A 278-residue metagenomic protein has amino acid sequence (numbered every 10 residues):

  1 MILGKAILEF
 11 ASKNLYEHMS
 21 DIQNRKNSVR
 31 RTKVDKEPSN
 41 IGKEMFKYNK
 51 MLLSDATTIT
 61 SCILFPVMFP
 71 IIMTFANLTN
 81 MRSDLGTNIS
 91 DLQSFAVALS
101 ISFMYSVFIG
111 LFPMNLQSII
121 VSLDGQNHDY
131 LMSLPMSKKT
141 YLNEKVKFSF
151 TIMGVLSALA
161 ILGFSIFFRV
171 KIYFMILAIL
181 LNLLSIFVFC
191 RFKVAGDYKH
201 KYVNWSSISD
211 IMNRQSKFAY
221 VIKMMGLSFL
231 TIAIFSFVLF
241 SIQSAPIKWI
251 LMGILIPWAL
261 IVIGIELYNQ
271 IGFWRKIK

Functional and structural regions predicted by a protein language model:
M1-D129, K138-K278: Hydrophobic alpha-helical transmembrane segments of membrane proteins
